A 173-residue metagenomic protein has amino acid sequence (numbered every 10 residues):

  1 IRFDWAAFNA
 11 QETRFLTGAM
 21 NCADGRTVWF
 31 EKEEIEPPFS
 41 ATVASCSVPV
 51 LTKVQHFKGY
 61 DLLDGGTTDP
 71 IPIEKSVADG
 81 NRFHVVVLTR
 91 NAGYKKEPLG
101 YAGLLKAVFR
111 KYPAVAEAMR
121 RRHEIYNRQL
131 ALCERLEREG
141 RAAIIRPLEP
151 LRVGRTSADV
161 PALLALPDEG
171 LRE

Functional and structural regions predicted by a protein language model:
I1-E173: Patatin-like phospholipase
